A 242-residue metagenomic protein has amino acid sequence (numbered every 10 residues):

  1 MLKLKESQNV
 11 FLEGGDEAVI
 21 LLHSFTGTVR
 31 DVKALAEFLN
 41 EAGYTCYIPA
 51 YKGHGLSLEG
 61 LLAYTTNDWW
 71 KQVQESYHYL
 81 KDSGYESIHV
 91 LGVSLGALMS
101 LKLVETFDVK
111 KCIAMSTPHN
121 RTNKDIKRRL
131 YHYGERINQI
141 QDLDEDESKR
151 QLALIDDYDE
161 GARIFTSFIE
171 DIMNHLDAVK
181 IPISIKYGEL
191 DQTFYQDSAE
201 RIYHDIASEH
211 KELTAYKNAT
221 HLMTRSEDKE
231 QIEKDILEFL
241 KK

Functional and structural regions predicted by a protein language model:
L35, I181, Y195-H204: Short alpha-helix in the alpha/beta-hydrolase fold that links the catalytic acid
N40-G60: Conserved alpha/beta-hydrolase
S57-G84: Catalytic nucleophile-loop/oxyanion-hole region of alpha/beta-hydrolase and closely related hydrolase-like folds
G92-G96, S100: Gly/Ala-rich beta-loop-alpha elbow adjacent to hydrolase catalytic centers
I113-T122: Active-site nucleophile loop of the alpha/beta-hydrolase fold
V179, I185-Y187, D191: Short beta-strand/loop motif that positions the catalytic acidic residue of the alpha/beta-hydrolase fold
H204-L222: Catalytic histidine neighborhood in serine/cysteine hydrolases with alpha/beta-hydrolase-type architecture
N218-K242: Catalytic active-site module of serine/aspartate enzymes centered on a nucleophile-bearing elbow/loop
